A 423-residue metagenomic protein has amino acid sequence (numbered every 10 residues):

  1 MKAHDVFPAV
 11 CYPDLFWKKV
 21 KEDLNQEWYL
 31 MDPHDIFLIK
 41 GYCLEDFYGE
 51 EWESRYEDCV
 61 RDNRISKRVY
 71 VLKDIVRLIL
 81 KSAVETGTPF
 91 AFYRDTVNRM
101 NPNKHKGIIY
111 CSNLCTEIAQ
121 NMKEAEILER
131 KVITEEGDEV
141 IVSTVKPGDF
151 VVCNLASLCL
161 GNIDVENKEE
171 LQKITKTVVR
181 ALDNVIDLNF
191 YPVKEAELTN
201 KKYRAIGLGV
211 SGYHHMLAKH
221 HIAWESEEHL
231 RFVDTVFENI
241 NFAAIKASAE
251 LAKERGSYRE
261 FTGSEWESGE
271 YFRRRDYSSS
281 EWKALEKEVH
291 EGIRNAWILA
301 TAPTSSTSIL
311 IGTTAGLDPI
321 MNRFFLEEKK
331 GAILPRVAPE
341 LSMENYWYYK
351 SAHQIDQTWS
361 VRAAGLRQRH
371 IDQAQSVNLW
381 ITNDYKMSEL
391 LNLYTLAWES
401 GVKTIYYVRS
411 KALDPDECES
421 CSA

Functional and structural regions predicted by a protein language model:
M1, I79-Q120, V145-S157, K202-L217 (+3 more regions): Conserved phosphate/anionic-ligand binding catalytic regions in large, soluble enzymes, centered on
M1-S157, D164-V165, Y191-E195, A244 (+1 more regions): Active-site cavity-forming subdomains of large catalytic enzyme subunits
K2, E57-I65, V140, S157-E170 (+5 more regions): Glycine- and acidic
P13, P33-K40, Y93-H105, E195-I206 (+6 more regions): A glycine-rich phosphate-binding loop feature that marks nucleotide/adenosyl-phosphate handling sites
V20-E27, I79-V84, C159-N162, L171 (+8 more regions): Structural signal for hydrophobic packing residues in well-ordered secondary-structure cores of soluble enzyme domains
D35, I174-E197, A223-T304, L393: Internal maturation/activation junctions in enzymes
T116-Q120, L182, I186-D187, Y271 (+4 more regions): Catalytic alpha/beta core of large soluble enzyme barrels
E139-V142, P192-Y203, M216-H220, K283-L285 (+2 more regions): Active-site-adjacent structural elements in folded domains
